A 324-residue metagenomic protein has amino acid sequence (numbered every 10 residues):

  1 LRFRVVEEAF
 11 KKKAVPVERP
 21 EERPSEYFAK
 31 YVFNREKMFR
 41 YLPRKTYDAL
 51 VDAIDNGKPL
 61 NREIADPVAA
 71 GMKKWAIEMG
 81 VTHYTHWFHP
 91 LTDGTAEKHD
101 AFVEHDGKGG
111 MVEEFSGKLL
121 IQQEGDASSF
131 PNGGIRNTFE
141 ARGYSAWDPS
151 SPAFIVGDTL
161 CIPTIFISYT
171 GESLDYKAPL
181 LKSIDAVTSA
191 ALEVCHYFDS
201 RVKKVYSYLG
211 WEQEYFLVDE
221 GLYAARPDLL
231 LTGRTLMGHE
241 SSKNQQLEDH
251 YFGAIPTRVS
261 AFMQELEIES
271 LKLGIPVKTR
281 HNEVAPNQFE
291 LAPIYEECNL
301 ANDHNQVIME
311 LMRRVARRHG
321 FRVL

Functional and structural regions predicted by a protein language model:
R2-E21, T138-P152: N-terminal hydrophobic targeting/anchoring segments and the immediately downstream early-domain regions of hydrolases
V6, P24, L50, A191-V194 (+1 more regions): Generic structural signal of hydrophobic/aromatic residues within well-ordered alpha-helices of folded domains
A9-G117, I121-N137: Histidine/acidic residue-rich metal-binding segments in metalloenzymes
E140-L324: Glycine-rich, acidic/polar active-site loops that bind/position phosphate-bearing ligands
